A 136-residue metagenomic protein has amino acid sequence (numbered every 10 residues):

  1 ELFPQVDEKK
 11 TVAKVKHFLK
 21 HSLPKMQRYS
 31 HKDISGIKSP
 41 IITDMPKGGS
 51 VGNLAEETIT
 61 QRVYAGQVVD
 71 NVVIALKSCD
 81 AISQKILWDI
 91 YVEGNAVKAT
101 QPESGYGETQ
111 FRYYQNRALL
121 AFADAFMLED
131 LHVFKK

Functional and structural regions predicted by a protein language model:
E1-K77, K98, L128-K136: N-terminal interaction/assembly modules
A75, E93, A121, A125: Mid-sequence acidic-hydrophobic segments that form the walls of catalytic/ligand-binding cavities or oligomerization
I86-L87: A short pre-motif secondary-structure segment
E93-Q110: Helix-turn-helix DNA-binding module
F111-E129: DNA major-groove recognition helices of helix-turn-helix
